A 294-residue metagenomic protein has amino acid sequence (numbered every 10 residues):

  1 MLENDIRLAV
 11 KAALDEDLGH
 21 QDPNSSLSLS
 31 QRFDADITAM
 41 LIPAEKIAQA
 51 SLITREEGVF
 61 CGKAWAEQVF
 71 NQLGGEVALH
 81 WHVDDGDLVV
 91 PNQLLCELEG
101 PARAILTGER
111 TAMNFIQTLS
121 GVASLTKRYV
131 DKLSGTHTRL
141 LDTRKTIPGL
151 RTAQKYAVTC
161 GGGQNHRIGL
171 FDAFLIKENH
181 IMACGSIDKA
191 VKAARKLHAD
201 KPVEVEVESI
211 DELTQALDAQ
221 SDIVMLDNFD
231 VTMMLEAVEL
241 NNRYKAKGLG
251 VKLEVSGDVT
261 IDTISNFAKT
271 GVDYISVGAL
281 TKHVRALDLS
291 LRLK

Functional and structural regions predicted by a protein language model:
M1-A219, I223, L235-L240, K252-E254 (+2 more regions): Acidic/glycine-rich phosphate/pyrophosphate-binding loops and surrounding catalytic core that coordinate Mg2+
N228, G257, A279: Short secondary-structure boundary segments
N242-G248: Alpha-helix termini
S290-K294: Active-site loop ensemble at the mouth of alpha/beta enzyme cores that anchors a bound cofactor
